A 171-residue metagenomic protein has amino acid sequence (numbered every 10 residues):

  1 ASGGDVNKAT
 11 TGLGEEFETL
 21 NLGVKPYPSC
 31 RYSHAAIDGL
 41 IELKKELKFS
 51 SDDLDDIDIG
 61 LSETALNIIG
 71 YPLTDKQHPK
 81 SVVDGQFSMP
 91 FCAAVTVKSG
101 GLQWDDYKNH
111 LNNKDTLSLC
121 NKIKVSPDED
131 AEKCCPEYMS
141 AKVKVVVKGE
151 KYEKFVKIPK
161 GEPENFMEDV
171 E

Functional and structural regions predicted by a protein language model:
A1-E171: Terminal-appendage/accessory-domain detector
